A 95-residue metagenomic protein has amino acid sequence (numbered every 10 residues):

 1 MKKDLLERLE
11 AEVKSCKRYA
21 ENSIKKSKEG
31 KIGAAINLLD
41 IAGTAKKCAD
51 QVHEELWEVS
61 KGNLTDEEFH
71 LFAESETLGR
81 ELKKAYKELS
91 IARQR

Functional and structural regions predicted by a protein language model:
K2-R95: Long, low-complexity or tandemly repetitive, helically biased scaffold regions used for multimeric assembly/adhesion
